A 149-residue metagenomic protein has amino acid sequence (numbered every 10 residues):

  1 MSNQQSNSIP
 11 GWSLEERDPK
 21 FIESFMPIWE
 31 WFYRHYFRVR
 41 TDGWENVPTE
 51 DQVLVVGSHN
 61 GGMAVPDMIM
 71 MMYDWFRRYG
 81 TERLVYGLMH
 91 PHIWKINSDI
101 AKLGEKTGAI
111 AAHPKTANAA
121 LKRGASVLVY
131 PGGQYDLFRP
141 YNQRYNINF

Functional and structural regions predicted by a protein language model:
M1-K115: Membrane-anchoring hydrophobic helices of lipid-metabolizing enzymes
T49-E50, K122-G124: Short, well-ordered loop/turn elements at secondary-structure boundaries
K106, K122, Y130-P131: Short glycine/serine/threonine-biased micro-segments
T116-K122: Short amphipathic alpha-helices and their capping/turn segments at secondary-structure boundaries
S126-F149: Membrane-associated lipid acylation/remodeling enzymes share a hydrophobic transmembrane-juxtamembrane segment
